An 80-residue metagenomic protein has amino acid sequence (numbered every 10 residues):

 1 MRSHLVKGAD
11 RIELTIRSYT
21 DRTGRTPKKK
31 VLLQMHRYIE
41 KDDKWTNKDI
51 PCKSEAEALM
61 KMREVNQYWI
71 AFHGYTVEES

Functional and structural regions predicted by a protein language model:
M1-M35, I39, T76: Short N-terminal "domain-start" leader segments that mark the transition from disordered tails or signal peptides into
H4-V6, K48-C52: Generic detection of short hydrophobic beta-strand segments and adjacent strand-loop junctions
A9-I16, N47, Q67-S80: Short, mixed-charge low-complexity intrinsically disordered segments
E40-T46: Short glycine-enriched loop/turn motifs at secondary-structure junctions
K44, C52-H73: A short, charged, amphipathic alpha-helix used as a generic interaction element across diverse proteins
